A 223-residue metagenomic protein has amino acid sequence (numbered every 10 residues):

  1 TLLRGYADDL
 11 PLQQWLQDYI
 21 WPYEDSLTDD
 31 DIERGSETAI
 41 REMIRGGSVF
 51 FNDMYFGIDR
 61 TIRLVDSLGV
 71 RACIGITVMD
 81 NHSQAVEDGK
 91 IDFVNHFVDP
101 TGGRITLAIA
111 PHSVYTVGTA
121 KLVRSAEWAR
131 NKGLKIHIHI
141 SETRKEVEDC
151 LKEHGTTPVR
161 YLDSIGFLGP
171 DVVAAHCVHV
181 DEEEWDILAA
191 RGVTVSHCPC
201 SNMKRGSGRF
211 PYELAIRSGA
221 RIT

Functional and structural regions predicted by a protein language model:
T1: Active-site recognition of the HExxH zinc-binding catalytic motif
R4-G69, I91-G102: Alpha-helical scaffold segments that flank or form the walls of functional sites
I44, D66, R130, A189 (+1 more regions): Anion (oxyanion) recognition and catalysis
G46-S48, V70, G133, G192-V193: A structural motif
R60-V178: Metal-coordinating catalytic core of metallo-dependent amide/deamination hydrolases
V117, F167-T223: Active-site-adjacent C-terminal substructures of enzyme catalytic domains
